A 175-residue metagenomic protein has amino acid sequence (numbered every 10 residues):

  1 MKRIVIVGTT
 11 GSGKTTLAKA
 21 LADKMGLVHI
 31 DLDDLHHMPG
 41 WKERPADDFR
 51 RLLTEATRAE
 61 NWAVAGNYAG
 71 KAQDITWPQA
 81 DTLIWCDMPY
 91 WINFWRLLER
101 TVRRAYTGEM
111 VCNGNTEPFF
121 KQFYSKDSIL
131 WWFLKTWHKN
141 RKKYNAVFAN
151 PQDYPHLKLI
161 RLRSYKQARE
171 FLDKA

Functional and structural regions predicted by a protein language model:
I6: Hydrophobic anchor at the beta1->P-loop junction of P-loop NTPases
T10: The conserved Walker
K14: Conserved lysine of the Walker
L17: Hydrophobic positions on the alpha1 helix immediately C-terminal to the Walker A/P-loop
A20: Active-site signature of alpha/beta-hydrolase-fold catalytic machinery across serine- and Asp/Cys-nucleophile hydrolases
K24, W131-A175: NTP-dependent small-molecule kinase module
V28-L83, M88: Conserved nucleotide-sensing/catalytic segment adjacent to the nucleotide-binding pocket in NTP-handling enzymes
M88-N140: A glycine- and Lys/Arg-enriched "phosphate-lid" helix/loop adjacent to the NTP-binding pocket of small-molecule kinases
